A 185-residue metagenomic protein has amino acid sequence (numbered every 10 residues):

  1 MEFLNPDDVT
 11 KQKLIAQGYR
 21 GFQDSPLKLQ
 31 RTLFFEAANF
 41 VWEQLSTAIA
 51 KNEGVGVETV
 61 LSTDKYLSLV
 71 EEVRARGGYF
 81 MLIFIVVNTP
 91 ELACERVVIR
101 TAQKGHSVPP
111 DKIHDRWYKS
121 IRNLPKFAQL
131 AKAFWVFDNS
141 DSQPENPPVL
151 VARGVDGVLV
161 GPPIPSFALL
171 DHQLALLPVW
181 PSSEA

Functional and structural regions predicted by a protein language model:
M1-E53: Conserved substrate/cofactor phosphate-moiety recognition/catalytic segment in nucleotide-dependent phosphotransferases
D7-V9, V60, S140: Anionic group-transfer/hydrolysis microenvironments
V9-T10, S62, V86-N88: Short glycine-enriched loops at secondary-structure junctions
Q12, T89-R96, Q143-P147: Switch/connector loops and helix/strand junctions flanking conserved nucleotide-binding motifs in nucleotide-processing
R20-Q23, R74-A75, V98-A102: Short, hinge-like loop/turn segments at secondary-structure boundaries
T32-F84, S120, W135: Glycine-rich phosphate-binding loop used to anchor ATP phosphates in small-molecule kinases, encompassing both
G78-L124: A glycine- and Lys/Arg-enriched "phosphate-lid" helix/loop adjacent to the NTP-binding pocket of small-molecule kinases
A128-A185: NTP-dependent small-molecule kinase module
